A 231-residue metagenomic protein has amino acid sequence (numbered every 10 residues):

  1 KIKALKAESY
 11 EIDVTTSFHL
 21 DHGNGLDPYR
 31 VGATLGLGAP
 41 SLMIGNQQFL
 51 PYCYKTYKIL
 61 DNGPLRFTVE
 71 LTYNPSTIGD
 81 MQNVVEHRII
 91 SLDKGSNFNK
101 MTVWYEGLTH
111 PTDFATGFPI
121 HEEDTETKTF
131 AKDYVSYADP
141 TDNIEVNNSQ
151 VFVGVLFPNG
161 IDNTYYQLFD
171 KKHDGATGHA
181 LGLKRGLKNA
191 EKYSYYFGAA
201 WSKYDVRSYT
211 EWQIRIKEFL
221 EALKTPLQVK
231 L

Functional and structural regions predicted by a protein language model:
K1-Y29, S202, R207-E218, K224: Beta-strand-rich N-terminal accessory domains
K6, Y10-K94: Extended, loop-rich substrate-binding clefts of extracytoplasmic carbohydrate-active enzymes
K58-L65, K94, Y105-P111, G186-K192: A short, structured loop/turn motif at beta-sheet edges
R66-T68, H87, F98-K100, A190-S194: Intrinsic-disorder/low-complexity, polar/charged segments enriched in Ser/Thr/Lys/Arg/Asp/Glu/Gln
T72-N74, E106, P119-H121, G198-S202: Solvent-exposed residues in well-ordered beta-strands and their adjoining turns, especially edge/terminal strands
V84-L92, N97-F130: Acidic (Asp/Glu-rich), glycine- and aromatic
H110-Q167: Polysaccharide-binding surfaces and accessory modules of carbohydrate-active proteins
F157-L231: Beta-strand-rich recognition/accessory modules
